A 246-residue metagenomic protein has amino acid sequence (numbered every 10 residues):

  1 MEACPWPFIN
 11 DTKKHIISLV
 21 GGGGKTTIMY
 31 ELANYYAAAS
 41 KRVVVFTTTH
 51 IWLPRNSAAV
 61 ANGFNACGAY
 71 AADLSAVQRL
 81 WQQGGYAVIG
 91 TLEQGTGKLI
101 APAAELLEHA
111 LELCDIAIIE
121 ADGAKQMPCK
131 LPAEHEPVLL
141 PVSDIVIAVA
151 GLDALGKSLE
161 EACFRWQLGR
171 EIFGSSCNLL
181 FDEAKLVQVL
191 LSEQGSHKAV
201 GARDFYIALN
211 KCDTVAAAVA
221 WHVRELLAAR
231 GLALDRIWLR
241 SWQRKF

Functional and structural regions predicted by a protein language model:
E2-A37: Walker A (P-loop) phosphate-binding motif
C4, A69-Q82, E105-E108, L190-S196: Short, charged beta->alpha transition segments
L19, V44-T48, V88-T91, A117-G123 (+3 more regions): General beta-strand structural signal in soluble alpha/beta enzymes
G21-G22, T48, T91-E93, N210-D213 (+1 more regions): Structural motif
A33-A87: N-terminal phosphate/diphosphate-binding loop that engages ATP/GTP or pyrophosphate donors across diverse enzyme folds
S75-A101, D115: Ligand-binding beta-strand-loop-alpha-helix segment within the catalytic cores of soluble metabolic enzymes
T96-P102, L111-I116, D122-R230: Conserved catalytic-core segment of NTP-binding enzymes
V223-F246: Canonical P-loop GTPase G-domain recognition
